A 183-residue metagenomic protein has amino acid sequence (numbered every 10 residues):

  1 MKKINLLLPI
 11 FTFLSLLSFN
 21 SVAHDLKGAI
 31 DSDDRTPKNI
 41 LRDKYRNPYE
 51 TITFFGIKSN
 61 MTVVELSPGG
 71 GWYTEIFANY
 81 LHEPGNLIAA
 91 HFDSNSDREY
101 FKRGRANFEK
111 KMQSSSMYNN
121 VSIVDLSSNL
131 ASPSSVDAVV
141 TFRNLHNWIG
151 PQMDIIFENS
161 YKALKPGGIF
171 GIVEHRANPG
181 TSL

Functional and structural regions predicted by a protein language model:
L26-K58: Class I SAM-dependent methyltransferase Rossmann-like catalytic core, especially the SAM/SAH-binding loop
S59-G69: Conserved class I S-adenosyl-L-methionine
G71-E75: Glycine-rich SAM-binding Motif I of class I
L81-H82, W148-G150, L164-P166: Helix-to-beta-strand junctions that scaffold the AdoMet/dcAdoMet cofactor pocket in Class I SAM-dependent enzymes
I88, G167-P179: Conserved beta-strand signature within the Rossmann-like core of class I S-adenosyl-L-methionine
Y100-S128: S-adenosyl-L-methionine
N129-V139: A short acidic, Gly/Pro-enriched loop at the edge of an enzyme's catalytic core that lines a small-molecule cofactor
D154-P166: A short glycine-rich, Lys/Arg-flanked "PGG" loop and its adjoining helix->strand segment in the class I
